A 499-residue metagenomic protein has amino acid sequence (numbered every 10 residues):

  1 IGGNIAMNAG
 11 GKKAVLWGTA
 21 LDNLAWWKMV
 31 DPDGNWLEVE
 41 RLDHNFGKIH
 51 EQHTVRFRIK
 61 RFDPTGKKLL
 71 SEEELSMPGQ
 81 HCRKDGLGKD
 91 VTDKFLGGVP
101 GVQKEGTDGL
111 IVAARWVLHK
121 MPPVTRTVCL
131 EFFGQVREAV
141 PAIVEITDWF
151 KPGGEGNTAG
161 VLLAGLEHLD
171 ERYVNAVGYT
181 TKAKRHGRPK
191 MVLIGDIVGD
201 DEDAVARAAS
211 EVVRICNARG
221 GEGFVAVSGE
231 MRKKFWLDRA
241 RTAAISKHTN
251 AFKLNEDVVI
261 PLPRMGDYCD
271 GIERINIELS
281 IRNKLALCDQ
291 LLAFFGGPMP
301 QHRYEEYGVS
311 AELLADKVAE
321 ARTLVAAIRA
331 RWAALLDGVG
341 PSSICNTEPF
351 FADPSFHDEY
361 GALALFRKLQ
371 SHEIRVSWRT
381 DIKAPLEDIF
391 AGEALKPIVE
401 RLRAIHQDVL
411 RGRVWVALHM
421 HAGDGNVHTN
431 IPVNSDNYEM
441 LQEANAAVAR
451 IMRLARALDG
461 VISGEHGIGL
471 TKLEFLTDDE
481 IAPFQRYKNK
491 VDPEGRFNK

Functional and structural regions predicted by a protein language model:
I1-I146, F497: FAD-binding subdomain of flavoenzyme oxidoreductases
K104, L110-Q442: C-terminal substrate-recognition/cap domain of FAD-linked oxidoreductases
T147-K151, N217, I277, M452-S463 (+1 more regions): Hydrophobic alpha-helix feature that most strongly marks membrane-spanning transmembrane helices and their immediate
M420, V461-I468, K499: Short acidic/histidine-rich active-site segments
Y438-L454: Catalytic phosphate/nucleotide-handling subdomain of diverse soluble enzymes
D479-E480: Cyclic nucleotide signaling catalytic output domains
F484-K499: C-terminal accessory nucleic-acid interaction domains of nucleic acid-metabolism proteins
